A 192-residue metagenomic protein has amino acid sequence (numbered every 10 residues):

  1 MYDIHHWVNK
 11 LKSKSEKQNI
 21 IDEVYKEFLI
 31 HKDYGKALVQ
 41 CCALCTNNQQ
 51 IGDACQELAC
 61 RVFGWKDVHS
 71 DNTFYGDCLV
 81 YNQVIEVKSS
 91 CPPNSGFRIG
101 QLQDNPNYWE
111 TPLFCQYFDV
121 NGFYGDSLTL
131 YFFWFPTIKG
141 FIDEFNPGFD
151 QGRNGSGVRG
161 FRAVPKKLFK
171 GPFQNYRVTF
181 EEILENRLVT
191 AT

Functional and structural regions predicted by a protein language model:
M1-Q83, K88-T192: Nucleic-acid endonuclease domains
